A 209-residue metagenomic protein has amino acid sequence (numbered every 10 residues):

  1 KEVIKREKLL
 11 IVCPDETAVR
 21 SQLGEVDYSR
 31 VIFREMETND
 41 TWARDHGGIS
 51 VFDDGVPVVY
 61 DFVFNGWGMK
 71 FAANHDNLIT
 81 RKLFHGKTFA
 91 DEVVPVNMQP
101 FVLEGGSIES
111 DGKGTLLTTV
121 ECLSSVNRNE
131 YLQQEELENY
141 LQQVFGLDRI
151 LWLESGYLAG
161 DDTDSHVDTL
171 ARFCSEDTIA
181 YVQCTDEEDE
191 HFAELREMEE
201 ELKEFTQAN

Functional and structural regions predicted by a protein language model:
K1-N209: The feature marks the mature, well-folded catalytic cores of soluble enzymes
